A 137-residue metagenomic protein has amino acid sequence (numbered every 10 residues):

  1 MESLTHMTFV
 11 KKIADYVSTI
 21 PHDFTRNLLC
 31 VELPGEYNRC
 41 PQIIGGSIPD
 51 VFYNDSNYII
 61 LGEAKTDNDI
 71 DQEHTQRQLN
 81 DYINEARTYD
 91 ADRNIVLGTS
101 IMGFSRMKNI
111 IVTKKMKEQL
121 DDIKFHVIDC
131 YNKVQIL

Functional and structural regions predicted by a protein language model:
M1-L4, F24-N57: Active-site metal-binding core of divalent-cation-utilizing nuclease and nuclease-like domains
M1-S18: Nuclease catalytic cores
E2, N38-P41, D69-T75, N109: Short, flexible/disordered intra-domain loops and linkers
V51-D71, Y82: Conserved catalytic cores of phosphodiester-cleaving nucleases, focusing on short active-site segments
Y58-L61, A91-S100, I123-F125: Hydrophobic beta-strand segments of well-ordered beta-sheets in folded domains
D67-A91: Mg2+/Mn2+-dependent nuclease catalytic core
A86-E118: Nucleic-acid nuclease catalytic cores
T113-L137: Charged, structured surface patches that assemble and position nucleic-acid processing machinery
